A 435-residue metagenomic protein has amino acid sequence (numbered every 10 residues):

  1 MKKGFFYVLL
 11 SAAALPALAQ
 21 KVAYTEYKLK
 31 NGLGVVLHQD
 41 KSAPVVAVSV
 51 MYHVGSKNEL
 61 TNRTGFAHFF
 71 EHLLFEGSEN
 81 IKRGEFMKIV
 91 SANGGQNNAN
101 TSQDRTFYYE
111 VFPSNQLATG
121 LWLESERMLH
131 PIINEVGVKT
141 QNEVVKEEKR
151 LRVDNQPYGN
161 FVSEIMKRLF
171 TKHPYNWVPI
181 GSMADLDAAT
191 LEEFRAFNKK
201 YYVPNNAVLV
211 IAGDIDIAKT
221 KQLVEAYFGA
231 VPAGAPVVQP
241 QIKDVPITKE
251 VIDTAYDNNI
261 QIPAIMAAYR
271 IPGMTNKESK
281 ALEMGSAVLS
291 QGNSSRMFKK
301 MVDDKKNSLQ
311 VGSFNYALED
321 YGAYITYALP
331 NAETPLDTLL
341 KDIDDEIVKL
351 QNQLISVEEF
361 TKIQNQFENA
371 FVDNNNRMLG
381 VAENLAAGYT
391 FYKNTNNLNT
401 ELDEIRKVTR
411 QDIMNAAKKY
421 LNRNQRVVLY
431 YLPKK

Functional and structural regions predicted by a protein language model:
M1-V22: Bacterial Sec-dependent N-terminal signal peptides
K21-D40: Short N-terminal segments immediately surrounding and downstream of signal-peptide cleavage
H38, A43-S56, G65-F69, R83-M128 (+5 more regions): M16 family metallopeptidases and their MPP-like homologs
T64-S78: Active-site SXXK
L73, L123, R127, E148 (+11 more regions): Generic, well-ordered alpha-helical scaffold segments in large soluble proteins
E76-G77, M128-V136: Short, polar/flexible loop-turn hinges at active-site or ligand-entry regions and domain interfaces
T171, P179, P204, V208-G273 (+1 more regions): An aromatic/glycine/proline-enriched structural segment found at the starts of mature extracellular/organellar domains
